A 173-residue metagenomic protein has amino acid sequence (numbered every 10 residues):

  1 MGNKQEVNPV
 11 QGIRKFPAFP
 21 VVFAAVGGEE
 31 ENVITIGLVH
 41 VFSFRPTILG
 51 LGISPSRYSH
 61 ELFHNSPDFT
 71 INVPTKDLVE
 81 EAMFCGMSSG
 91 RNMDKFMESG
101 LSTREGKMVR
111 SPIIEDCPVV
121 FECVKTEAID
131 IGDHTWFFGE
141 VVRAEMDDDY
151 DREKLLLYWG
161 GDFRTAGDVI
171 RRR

Functional and structural regions predicted by a protein language model:
M1-R173: Basic, polyanion-binding surface patches
